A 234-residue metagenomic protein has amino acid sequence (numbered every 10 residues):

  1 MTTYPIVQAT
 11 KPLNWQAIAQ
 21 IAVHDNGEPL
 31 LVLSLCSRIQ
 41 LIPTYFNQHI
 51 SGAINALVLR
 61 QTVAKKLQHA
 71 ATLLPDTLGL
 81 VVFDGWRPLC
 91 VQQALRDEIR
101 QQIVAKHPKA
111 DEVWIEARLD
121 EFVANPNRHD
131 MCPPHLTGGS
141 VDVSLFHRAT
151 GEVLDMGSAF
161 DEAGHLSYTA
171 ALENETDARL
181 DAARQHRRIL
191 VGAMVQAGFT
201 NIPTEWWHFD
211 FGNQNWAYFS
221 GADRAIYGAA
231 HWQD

Functional and structural regions predicted by a protein language model:
M1-G85, L89-P203, W216-D234: Extracytoplasmic cell-surface/polysaccharide-interacting catalytic and binding patches
F209: Conserved metal-phosphate-binding beta-hairpin within the catalytic cores of diverse ATP-dependent phosphoryl-transfer
